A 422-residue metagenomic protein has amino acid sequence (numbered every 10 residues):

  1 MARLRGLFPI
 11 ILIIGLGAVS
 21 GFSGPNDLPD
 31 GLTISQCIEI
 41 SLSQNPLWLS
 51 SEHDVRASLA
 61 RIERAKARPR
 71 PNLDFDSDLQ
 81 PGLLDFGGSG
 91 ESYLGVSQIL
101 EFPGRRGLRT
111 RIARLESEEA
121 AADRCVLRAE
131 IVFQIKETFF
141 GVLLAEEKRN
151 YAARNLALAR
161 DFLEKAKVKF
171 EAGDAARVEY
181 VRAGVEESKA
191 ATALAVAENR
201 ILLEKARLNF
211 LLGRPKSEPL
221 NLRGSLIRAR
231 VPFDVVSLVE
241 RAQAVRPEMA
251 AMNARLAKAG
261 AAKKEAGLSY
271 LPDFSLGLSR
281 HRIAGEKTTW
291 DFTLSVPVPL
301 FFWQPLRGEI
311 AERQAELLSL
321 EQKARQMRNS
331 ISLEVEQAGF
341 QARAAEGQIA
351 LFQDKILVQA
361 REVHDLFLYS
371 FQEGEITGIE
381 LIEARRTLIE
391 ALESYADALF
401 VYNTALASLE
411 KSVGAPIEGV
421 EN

Functional and structural regions predicted by a protein language model:
M1-S43, E198-R241, E410-N422: Terminal intrinsically disordered/low-complexity segments used for targeting and assembly
G24-D30, D74-R109, N221-P232, K264 (+2 more regions): Small/polar, glycine/serine/threonine/aspartate-rich low-complexity segments that form flexible
L32, R124, E130-R241, A338-Q341 (+3 more regions): Periplasmic alpha-helical coiled-coil/stalk elements that build and connect Gram-negative outer-membrane
S35-Q44, A175, E179-Y180, G184 (+4 more regions): Amphipathic alpha-helical coiled-coil scaffold segments and their short linker/junction regions
E39-L49, R56-R70, F86, L94-I112 (+9 more regions): A glycine-/polar-enriched beta->alpha junction
R111-R114, R177-E186, G378-R386: Short, charged, amphipathic alpha-helical segments
R128, R160, K189-K216, Q359-A415: Short segments within alpha-helical structural elements
